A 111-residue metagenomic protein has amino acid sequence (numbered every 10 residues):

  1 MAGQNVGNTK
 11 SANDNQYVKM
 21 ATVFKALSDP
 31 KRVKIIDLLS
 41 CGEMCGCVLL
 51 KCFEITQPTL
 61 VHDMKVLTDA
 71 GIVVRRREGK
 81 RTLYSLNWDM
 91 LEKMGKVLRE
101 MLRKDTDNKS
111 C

Functional and structural regions predicted by a protein language model:
M1-K19, W88-C111: Amphipathic alpha-helical dimerization/coiled-coil segments that flank or bridge DNA-binding/regulatory modules
N15-P58, T82-M90: N-terminal helix-turn-helix DNA-binding core of bacterial DNA-binding proteins
I55, I72, V97-E100: Short, intrinsically disordered, charge-biased short linear motifs at domain edges
D63: Residues within the DNA-recognition helix of helix-turn-helix
V66: Alpha-helical DNA-recognition elements
D69-E78, S85: Beta-hairpin "wing" of winged helix-turn-helix
